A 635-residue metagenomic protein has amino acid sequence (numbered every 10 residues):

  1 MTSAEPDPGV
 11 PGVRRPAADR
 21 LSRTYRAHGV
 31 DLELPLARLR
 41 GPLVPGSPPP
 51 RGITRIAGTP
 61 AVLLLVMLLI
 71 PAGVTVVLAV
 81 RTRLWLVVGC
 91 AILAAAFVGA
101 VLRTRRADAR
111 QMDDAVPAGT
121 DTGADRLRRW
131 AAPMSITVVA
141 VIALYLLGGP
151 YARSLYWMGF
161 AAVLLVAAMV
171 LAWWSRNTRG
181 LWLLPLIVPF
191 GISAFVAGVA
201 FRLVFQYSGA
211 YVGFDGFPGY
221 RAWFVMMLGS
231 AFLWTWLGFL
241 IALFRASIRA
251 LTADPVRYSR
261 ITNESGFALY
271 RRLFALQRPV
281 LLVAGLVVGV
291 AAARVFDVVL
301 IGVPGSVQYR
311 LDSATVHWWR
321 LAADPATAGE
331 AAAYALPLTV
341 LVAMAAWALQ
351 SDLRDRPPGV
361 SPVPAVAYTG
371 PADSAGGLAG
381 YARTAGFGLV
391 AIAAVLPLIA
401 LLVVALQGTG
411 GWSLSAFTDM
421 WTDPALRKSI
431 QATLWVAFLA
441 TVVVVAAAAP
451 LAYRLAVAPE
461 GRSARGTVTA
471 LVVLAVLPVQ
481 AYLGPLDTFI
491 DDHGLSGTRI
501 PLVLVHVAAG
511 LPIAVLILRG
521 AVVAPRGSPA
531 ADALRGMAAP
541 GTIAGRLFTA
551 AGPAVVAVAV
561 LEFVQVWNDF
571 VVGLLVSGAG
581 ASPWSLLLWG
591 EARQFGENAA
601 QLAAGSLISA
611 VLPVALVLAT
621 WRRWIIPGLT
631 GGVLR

Functional and structural regions predicted by a protein language model:
S3-R26, D31-R38, P42, V76-L78 (+9 more regions): C-terminal transmembrane helix and the adjacent membrane-cytosol boundary/short C-terminal tail of inner/organellar
V30, P42-L43, A118-A124, Y270 (+4 more regions): A short amphipathic helical element positioned immediately N-terminal to and/or at the very start of a transmembrane
S47-P49, D114-D121, I248-Q277, A458 (+3 more regions): Short helix-to-coil transition segments within interhelical loops that connect adjacent transmembrane helices
G58-T59, V80-L93, R126-I136, L144-S175 (+5 more regions): Transmembrane alpha-helix signature in integral membrane proteins
M67-P71, M134-T137, W157-L165, L186-G198 (+14 more regions): Faces of alpha-helical transmembrane segments in polytopic inner-membrane proteins
V74-A96, T120-A124, L144-Y145, G198-W234 (+8 more regions): Membrane-interfacial helix termini and adjacent extracytoplasmic/periplasmic loops of multi-pass transporters
V76-T82, F296-A343, W347, P424 (+4 more regions): Interhelical loop and adjacent transmembrane-helix boundary motif in polytopic membrane transport permeases
R83-L86, R176-W182, G191, Y211 (+13 more regions): Membrane-helix interface segments
